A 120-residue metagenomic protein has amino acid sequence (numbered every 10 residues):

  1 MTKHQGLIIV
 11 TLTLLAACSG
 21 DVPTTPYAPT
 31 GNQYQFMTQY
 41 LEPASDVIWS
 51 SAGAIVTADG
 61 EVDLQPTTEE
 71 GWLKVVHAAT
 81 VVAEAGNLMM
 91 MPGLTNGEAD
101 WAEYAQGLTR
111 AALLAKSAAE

Functional and structural regions predicted by a protein language model:
M1-I8: Bacterial N-terminal signal peptides that target proteins for export
L14-A17: C-terminal motif of bacterial Sec signal peptides marking the signal peptidase cleavage site
V22-E120: Extracytoplasmic c-type cytochrome modules immediately beyond a signal peptide or single-pass transmembrane anchor
